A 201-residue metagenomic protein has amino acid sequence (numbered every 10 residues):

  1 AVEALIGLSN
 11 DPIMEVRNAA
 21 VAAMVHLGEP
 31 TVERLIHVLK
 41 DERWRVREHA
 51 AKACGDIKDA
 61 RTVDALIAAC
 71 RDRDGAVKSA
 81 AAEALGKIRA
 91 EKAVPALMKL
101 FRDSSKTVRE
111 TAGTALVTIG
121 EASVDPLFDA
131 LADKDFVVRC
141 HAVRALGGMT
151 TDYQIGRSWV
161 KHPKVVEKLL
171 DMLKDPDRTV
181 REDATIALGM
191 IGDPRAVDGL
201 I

Functional and structural regions predicted by a protein language model:
A1-V2, P194: Thr-biased low-complexity repeat/linker tracts and other Thr-enriched repetitive architectures
A4-I6, R34-I36, A65-I67, A96-M98 (+3 more regions): Buried hydrophobic core positions in alpha-solenoid tandem helical repeats
G7, E15-E29, H37, R45-A60 (+8 more regions): Structural detector for internal amphipathic alpha-helices that build alpha-solenoid repeat scaffolds
R61, K92, P163-K164, D198: Structural signature of tandem alpha-helical TPR/SEL1-like repeats, specifically the intra-repeat loop/turn
